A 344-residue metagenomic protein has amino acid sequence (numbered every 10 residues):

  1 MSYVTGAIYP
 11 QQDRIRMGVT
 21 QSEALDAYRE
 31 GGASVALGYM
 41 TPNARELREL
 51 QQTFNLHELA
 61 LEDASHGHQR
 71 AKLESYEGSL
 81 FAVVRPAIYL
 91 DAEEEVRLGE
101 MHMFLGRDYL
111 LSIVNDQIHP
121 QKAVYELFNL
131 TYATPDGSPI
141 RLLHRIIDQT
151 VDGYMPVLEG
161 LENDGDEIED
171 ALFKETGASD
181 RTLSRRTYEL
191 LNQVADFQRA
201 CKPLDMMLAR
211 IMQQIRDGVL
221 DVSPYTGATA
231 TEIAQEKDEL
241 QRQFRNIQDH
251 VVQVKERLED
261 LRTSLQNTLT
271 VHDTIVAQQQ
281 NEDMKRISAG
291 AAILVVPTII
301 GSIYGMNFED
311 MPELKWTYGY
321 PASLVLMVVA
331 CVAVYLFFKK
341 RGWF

Functional and structural regions predicted by a protein language model:
M1-T229, Q235, Q243-N246, H250-K255 (+3 more regions): Peripheral, non-transmembrane regulatory/ligand-interaction domains of membrane transport proteins
L143, I147, L183-R186, L240 (+4 more regions): Alpha-helical membrane-protein architecture signal
D249-F344: Hydrophobic alpha-helical transmembrane segments and their immediately adjacent juxtamembrane loops
